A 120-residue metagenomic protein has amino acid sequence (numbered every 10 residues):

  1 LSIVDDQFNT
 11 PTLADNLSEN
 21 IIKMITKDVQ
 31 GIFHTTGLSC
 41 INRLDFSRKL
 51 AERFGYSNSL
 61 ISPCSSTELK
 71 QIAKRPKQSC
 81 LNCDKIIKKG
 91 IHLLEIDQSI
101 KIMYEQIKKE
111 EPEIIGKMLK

Functional and structural regions predicted by a protein language model:
S2-I25: Substrate-positioning beta->alpha
N9-P11, S66-Q71, K101: A short acidic, often aromatic-flanked loop/helix-cap motif at beta-alpha or helix-coil junctions that lines enzyme
N9-T12, I41, L81, I91-L94: Residue-level signal for the nucleotide or nucleotide-sugar donor/cofactor binding architecture
A14-D15, I22, L44, D84 (+1 more regions): Residues in well-ordered alpha-helical elements
N20, K27-I72, K77, E111-L119: Mid/C-terminal beta-alpha module of Rossmann-like enzyme folds, strongest in SDR-family dehydrogenases/epimerases
I21-I25, L50, C83, I100-Y104: Hydrophobic "lid"/C-terminal helical patch of Rossmann-like NAD(P)-dependent dehydrogenase/epimerase domains
I96-K120: Amphipathic terminal alpha-helices
